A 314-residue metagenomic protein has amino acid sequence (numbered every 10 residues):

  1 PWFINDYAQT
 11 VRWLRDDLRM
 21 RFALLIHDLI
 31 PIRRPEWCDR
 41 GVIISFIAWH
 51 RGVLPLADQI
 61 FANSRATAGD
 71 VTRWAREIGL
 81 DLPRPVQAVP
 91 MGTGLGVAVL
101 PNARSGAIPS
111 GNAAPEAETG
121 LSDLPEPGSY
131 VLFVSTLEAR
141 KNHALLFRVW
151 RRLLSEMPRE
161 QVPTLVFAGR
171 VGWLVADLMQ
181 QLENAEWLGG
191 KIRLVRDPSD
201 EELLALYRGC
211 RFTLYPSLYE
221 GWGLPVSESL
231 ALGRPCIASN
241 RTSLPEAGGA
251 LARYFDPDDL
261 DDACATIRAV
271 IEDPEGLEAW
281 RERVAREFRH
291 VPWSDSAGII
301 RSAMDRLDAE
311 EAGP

Functional and structural regions predicted by a protein language model:
P1-P314: Carbohydrate transferase catalytic cores enriched for Leloir-type hexosyltransferases
